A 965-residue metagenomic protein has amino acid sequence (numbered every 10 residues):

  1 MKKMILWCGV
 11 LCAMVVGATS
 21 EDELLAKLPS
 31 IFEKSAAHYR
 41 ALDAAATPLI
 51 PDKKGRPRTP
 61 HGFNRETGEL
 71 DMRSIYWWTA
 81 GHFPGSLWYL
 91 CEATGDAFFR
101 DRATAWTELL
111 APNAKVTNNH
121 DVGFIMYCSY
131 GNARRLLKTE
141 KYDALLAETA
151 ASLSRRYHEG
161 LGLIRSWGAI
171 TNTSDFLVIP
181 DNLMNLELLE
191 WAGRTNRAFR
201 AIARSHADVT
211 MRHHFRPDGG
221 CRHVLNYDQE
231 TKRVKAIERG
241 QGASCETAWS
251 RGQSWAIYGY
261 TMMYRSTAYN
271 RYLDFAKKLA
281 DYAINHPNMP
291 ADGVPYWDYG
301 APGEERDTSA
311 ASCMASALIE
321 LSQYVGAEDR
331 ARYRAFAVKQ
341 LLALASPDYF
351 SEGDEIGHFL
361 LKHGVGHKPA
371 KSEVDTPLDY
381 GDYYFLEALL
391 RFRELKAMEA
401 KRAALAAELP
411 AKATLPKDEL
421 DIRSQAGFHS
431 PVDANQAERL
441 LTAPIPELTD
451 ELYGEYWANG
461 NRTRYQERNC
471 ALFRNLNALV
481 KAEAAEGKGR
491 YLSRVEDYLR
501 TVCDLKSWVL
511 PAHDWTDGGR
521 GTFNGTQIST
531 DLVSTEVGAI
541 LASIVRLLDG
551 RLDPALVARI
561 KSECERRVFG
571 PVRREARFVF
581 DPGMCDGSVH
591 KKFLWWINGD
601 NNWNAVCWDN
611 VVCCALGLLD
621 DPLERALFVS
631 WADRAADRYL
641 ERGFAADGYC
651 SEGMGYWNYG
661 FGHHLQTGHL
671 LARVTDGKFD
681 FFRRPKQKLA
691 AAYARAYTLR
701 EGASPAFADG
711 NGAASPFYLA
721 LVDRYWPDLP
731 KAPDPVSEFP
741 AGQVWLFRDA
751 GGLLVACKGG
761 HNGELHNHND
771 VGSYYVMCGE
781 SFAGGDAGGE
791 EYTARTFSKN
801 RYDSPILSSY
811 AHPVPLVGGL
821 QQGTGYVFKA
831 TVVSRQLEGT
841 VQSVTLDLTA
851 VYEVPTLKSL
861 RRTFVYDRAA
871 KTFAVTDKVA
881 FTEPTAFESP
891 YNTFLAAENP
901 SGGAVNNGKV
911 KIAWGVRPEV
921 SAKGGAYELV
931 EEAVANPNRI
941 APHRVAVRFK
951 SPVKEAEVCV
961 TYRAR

Functional and structural regions predicted by a protein language model:
T19-A80, Y89, A93, A97-F98 (+7 more regions): Low-complexity, Ser/Thr/Pro/Gly-enriched N-terminal "stalk/linker" regions
S20-L24, H82-D96, P112, I125-T139 (+13 more regions): Well-ordered alpha-helical scaffold segments within catalytic/enzyme domains
L24, L28, T59-A80, L109-N132 (+14 more regions): Solvent-exposed loop and edge beta-strand segments that line ligand/cofactor-binding and catalytic clefts
I31, S35-F63, M72-W77, K141-A144 (+4 more regions): CBM-like carbohydrate-recognition segments
K34-R40, A44, P57-L70, S166 (+9 more regions): Active-site lining segments of carbohydrate-active enzymes
G162-L163, W167, V325-E328, G366-S372 (+6 more regions): Carbohydrate-active enzyme catalytic cores, enriched for enzymes that act on polyanionic acidic polysaccharides
L177-D298, S309-A310, R332-S346, L532 (+3 more regions): Extended ligand-binding clefts on enzyme/binding-domain cores
A512-W515, T535, R795-R965: CBM-like, beta-strand-rich accessory domains located in the C-terminal region of large, secreted polysaccharide-active
